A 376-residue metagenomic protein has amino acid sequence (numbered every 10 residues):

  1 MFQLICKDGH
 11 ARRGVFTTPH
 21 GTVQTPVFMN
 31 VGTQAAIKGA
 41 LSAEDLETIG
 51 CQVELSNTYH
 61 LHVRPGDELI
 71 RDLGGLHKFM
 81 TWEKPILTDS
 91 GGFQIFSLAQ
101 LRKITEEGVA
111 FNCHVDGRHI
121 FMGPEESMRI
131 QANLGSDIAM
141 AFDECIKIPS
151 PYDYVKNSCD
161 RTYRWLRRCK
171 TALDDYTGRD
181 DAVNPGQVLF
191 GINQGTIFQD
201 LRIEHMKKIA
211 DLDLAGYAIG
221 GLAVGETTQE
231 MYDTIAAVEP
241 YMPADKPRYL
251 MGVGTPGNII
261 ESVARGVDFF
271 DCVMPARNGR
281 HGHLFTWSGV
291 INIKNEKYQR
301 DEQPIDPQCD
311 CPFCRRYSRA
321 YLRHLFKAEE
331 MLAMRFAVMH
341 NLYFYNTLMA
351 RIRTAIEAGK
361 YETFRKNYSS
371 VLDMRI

Functional and structural regions predicted by a protein language model:
M1-A182, E296-Q299: Non-catalytic, usually N-terminal nucleic-acid engagement modules in DNA/RNA processing proteins
M1-V15, V23-G32, G39-A40, D143-P149 (+1 more regions): C-terminal extensions of enzymes
P19, W287, E357: Short, ordered coil/turn segments that flank beta-strands lining enzyme active or ligand-binding pockets
G21, E54, D89, Q131 (+5 more regions): Conserved, mostly hydrophobic/aromatic
S127, S158, T162-W165, C169 (+5 more regions): Alpha-helical packing segments of well-folded alpha/beta enzyme cores
S136, R167, T171-D174, P240-P243 (+4 more regions): Generic secondary-structure signature for well-ordered alpha-helical cores
I148-Y152, K156, G216-L222, M331-M334: Glycine- and acidic
D160-Y163, A172, Y176-G178, N184-I305: Glycine-rich phosphate/ribose-binding loops and adjacent secondary-structure elements that form binding surfaces
